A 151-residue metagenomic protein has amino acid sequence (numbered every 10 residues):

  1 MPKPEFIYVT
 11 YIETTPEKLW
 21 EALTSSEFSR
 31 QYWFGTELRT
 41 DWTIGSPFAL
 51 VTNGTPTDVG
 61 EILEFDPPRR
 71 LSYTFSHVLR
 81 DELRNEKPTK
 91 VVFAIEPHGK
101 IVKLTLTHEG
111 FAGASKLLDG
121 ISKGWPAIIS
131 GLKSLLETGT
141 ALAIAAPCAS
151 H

Functional and structural regions predicted by a protein language model:
K3-V9, P47, T57, R70 (+2 more regions): Intrinsic-disorder/low-complexity, polar/charged segments enriched in Ser/Thr/Lys/Arg/Asp/Glu/Gln
I7-Y8, T14, E27-V59, A146-H151: Short beta-edge strand/loop motif at the mouth of beta-sheet-based domains
T10, V59-E64, T89-E96: Hydrophobic/aromatic beta-strand elements that line small-molecule binding cavities or substrate pockets in beta-rich
P16-E17, L63-R69, A94-K103: A short, structured loop/turn motif at beta-sheet edges
L19-W20, S29, F48, I62 (+4 more regions): Hydrophobic pocket/interface hotspot
G54-P56, E64-L71, H77-L79: Short, charged/polar surface micro-motifs in flexible loops or helix N-caps
R80-P126, A145: Beta-strand/loop substructures that line and gate deep hydrophobic ligand-binding cavities in soluble
S134-H151: Short, highly charged C-terminal tails/helix-capping segments
